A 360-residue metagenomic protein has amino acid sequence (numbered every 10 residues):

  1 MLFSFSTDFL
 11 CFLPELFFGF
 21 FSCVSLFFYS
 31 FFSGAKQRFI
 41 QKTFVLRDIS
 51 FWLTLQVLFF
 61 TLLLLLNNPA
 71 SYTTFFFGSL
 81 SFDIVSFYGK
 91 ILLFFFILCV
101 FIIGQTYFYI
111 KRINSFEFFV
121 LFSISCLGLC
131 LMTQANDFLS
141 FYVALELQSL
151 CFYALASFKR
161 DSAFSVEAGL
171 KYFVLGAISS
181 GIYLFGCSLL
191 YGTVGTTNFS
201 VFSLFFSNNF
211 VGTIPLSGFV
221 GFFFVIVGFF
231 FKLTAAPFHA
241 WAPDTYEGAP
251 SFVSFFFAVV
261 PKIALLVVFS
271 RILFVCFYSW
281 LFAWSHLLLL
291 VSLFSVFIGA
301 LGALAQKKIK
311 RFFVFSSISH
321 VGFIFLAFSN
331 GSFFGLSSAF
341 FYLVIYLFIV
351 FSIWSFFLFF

Functional and structural regions predicted by a protein language model:
M1-F360: Alpha-helical transmembrane segments of multi-pass membrane proteins predominantly involved in bioenergetics
